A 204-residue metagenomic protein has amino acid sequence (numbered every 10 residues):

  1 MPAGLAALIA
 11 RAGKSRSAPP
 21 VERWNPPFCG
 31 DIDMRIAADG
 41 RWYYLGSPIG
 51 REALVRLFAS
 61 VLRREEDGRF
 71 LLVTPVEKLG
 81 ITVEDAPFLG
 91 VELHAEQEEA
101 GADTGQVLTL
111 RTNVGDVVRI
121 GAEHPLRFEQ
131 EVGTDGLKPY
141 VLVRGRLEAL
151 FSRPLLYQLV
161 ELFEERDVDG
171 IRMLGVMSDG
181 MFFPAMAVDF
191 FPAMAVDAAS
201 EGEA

Functional and structural regions predicted by a protein language model:
M1-A204: Long, non-globular segments of proteins
